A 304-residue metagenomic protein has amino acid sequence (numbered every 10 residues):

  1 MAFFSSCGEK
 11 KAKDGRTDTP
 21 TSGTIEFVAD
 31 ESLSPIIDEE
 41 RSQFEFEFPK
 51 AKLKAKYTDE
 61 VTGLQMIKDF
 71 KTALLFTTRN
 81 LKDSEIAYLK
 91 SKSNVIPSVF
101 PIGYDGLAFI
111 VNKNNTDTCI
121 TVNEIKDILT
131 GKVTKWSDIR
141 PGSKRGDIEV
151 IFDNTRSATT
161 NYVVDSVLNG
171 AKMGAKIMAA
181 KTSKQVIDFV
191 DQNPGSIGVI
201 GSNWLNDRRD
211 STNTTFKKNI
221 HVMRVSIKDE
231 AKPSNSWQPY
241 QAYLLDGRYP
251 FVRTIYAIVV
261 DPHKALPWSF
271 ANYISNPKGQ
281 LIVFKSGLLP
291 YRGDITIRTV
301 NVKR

Functional and structural regions predicted by a protein language model:
M1-S5: Sec-dependent bacterial lipoprotein signal peptides
C7-P49, L53-K56, E60-V61, Q65-K68 (+2 more regions): Exported/periplasmic ABC-transporter solute-binding proteins
V61-K92, R208-R209: Pocket-flanking alpha-helical
N94-S98: Periplasmic N-terminal soluble interaction domains immediately after the signal peptide in Gram-negative
